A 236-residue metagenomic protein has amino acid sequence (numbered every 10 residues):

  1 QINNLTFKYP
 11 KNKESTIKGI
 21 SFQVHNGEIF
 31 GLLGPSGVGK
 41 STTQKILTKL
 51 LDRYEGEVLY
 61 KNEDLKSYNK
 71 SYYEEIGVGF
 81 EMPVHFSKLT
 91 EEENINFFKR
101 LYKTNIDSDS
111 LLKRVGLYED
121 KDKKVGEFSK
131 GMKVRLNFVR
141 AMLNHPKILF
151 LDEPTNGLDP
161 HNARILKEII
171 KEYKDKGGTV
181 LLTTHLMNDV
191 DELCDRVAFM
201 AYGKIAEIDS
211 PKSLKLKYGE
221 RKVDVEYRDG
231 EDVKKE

Functional and structural regions predicted by a protein language model:
I2, T6-G19, N69: A short, flexible loop at the N-terminus of ABC-type nucleotide-binding domains that lies
P35-G39: Walker A (P-loop) phosphate-binding loop of ABC-type ATPase nucleotide-binding domains
T48: Helix-to-loop junction immediately C-terminal to a conserved catalytic motif
G56-S67, S71-Y72: Conserved ABC transporter NBD signature motif
N96, R100, N105-K121: Conserved ABC ATPase "signature" region
L149-E153: Catalytic Walker B motif of ABC-type/P-loop ATPase nucleotide-binding domains
E168-E236: ABC transporter nucleotide-binding domain
